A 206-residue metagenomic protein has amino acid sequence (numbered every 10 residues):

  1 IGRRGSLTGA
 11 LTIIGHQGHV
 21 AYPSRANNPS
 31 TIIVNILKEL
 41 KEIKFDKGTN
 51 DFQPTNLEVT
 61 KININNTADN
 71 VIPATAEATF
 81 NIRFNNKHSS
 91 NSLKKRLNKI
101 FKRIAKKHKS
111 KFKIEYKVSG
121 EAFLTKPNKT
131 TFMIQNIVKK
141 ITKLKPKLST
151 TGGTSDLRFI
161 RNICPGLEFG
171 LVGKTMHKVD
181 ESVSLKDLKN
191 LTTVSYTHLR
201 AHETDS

Functional and structural regions predicted by a protein language model:
I1-K106, K113-G120: Midchain, well-structured core segments that form catalytic/ion-binding scaffolds
R3-T8, T67, I72-T75, V179 (+2 more regions): Secretory-pathway/membrane protein signature
P23-R25, T125-P127, V179-S182: Short, solvent-exposed loop/turn segments at secondary-structure boundaries
P29-I32, T130, D156, L191: Catalytic-loop motifs flanking and including active-site residues across diverse enzymes
S30-K38, Q135, T192, Y196: Predominant activation on well-ordered alpha-helical scaffold segments within soluble catalytic domains
L37-D46, G120-L167: Active-site-adjacent substrate-binding region of metalloamidase/peptidase-like peptide-processing proteins
I141-L199: Zn-dependent metallopeptidase/amidohydrolase metal-coordination segment
H198-S206: Single conserved hydrophobic/aromatic residue that forms the stacking wall/gate of nucleotide- or nucleobase-binding
